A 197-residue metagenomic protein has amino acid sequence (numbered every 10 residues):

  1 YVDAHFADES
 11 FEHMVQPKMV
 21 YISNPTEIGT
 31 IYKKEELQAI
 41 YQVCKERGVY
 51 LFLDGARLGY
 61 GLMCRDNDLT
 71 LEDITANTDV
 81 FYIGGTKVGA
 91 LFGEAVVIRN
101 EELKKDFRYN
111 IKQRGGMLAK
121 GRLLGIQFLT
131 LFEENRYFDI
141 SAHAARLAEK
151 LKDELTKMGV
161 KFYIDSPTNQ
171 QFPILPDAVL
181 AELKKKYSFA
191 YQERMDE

Functional and structural regions predicted by a protein language model:
Y1-G55: Active-site phosphate-binding strand-loop segment of PLP-dependent enzymes
H5, G61, D106: Residues that scaffold the ATP/ADP-binding catalytic core of kinase and kinase-like folds
Q16-I31, C64, L69-M158, Y163-T168: Active-site C-terminal subdomain of aminotransferase-like
Q42-V43, H143, E154, E182: Alpha-helical scaffold elements within enzyme catalytic domains, especially in hydrolases
L58: A short, histidine- and acid-enriched strand-loop-helix "catalytic/donor-clamping" loop that lines the nucleotide-sugar
E149-L151, L155-E197: Conserved C-terminal alpha-helix-loop-beta "cap" of PLP-dependent enzymes that closes/shapes the active-site mouth
